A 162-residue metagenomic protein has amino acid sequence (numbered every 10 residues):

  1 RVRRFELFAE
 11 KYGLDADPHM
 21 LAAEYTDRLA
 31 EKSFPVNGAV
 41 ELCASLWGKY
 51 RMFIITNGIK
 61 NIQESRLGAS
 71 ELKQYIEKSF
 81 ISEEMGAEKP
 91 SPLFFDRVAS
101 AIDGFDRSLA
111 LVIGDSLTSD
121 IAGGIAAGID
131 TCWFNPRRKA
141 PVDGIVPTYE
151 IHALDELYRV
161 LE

Functional and structural regions predicted by a protein language model:
R1, P35, S91: Conserved donor sugar-nucleotide recognition element shared by glycan-biosynthetic enzymes
R1-E24: A metal-dependent, Asp-based hydrolase signature
F5-Y12, K32-N37, S65-R66, D106: Short low-complexity stretches enriched in small and charged residues
Y12, G48-Y50, A127: Helix C-cap/helix->beta junction micro-motif
L14, R28, K32, A87-E88: Alpha-helix initiation/capping motif
A16, V40, A44, G58-E162: Asp-based, Mg2+/Mn2+-dependent phosphohydrolase catalytic module
H19, A23-I54: Short, acidic loop-to-helix structural element flanking the phosphoryl-transfer center in phosphate-processing enzymes
